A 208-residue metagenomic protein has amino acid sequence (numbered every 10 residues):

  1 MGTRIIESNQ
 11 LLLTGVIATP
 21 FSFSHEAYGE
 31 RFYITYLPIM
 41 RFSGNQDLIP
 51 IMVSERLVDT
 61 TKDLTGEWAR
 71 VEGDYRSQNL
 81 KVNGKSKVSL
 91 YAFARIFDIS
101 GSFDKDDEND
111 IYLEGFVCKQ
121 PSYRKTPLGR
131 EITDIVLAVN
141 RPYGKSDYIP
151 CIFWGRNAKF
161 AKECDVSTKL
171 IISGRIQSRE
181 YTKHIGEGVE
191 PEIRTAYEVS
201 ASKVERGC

Functional and structural regions predicted by a protein language model:
M1-C208: Single-stranded nucleic acid-binding surfaces, predominantly the OB-fold ssDNA-binding core
